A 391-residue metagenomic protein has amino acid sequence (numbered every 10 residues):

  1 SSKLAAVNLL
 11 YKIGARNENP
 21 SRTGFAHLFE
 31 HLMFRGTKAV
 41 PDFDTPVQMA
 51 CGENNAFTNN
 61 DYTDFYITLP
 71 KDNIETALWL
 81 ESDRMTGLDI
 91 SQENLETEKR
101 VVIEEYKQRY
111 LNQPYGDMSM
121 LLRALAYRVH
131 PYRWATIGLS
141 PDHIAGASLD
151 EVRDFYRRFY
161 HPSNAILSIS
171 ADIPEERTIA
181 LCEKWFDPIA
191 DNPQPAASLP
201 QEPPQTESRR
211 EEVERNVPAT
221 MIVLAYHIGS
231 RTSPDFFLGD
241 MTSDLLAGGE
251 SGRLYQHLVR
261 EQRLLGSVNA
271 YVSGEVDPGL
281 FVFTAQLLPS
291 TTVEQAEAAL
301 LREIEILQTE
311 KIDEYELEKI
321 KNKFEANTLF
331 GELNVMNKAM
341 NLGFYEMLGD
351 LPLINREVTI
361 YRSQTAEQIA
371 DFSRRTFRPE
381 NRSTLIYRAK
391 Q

Functional and structural regions predicted by a protein language model:
S1-K3, H161, V217-P218, D277: Short strand-connecting beta-turns/loops that link adjacent beta-strands
S2-L4, E175-E176: Primarily extracytoplasmic ectodomains and periplasmic/lumenal surface modules that are beta-strand-rich
K3-T68, W134-I137, G248-L264: M16/MPP (pitrilysin/insulinase) zinc-metallopeptidase core fold and M16-derived inactive scaffolds
Y11-I13, I228, A285: Short, histidine-centered active-site or binding-site loop motifs used for metal coordination, general acid-base
R22, I74, L78, D235-G239 (+3 more regions): Short, charged, low-complexity patches
T45-Q194, E212, S230, E261-Q391: Charge-rich, well-structured scaffold segments of protease-associated domains
K107, A124, Q194-S251, I360: His/Glu-based metal-binding/catalytic segments typifying zinc-dependent metallopeptidases
